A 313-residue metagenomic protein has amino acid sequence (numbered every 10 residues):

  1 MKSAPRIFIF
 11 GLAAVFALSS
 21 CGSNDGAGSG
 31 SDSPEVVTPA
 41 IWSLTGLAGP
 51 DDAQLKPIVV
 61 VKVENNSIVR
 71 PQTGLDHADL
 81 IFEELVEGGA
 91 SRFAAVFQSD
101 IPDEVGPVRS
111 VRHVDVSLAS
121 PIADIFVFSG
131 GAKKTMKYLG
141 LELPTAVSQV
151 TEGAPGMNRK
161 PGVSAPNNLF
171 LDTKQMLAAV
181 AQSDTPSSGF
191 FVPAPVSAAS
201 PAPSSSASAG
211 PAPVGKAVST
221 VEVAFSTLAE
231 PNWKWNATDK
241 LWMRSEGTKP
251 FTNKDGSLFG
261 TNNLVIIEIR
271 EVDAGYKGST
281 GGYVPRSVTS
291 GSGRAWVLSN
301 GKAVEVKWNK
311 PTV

Functional and structural regions predicted by a protein language model:
M1-F8: Bacterial N-terminal signal peptides that target proteins for export
A17-S20: C-terminal motif of bacterial Sec signal peptides marking the signal peptidase cleavage site
G22-D25: Bacterial signal peptide processing site
G28-A40: N-terminal, intrinsically disordered, polar/charged segments of Gram-positive cell-envelope systems that serve as
T38-K56, V60-A78, E87-V313: A surface/extracellular/periplasmic glyco- and lipid-processing/surface-interacting theme
